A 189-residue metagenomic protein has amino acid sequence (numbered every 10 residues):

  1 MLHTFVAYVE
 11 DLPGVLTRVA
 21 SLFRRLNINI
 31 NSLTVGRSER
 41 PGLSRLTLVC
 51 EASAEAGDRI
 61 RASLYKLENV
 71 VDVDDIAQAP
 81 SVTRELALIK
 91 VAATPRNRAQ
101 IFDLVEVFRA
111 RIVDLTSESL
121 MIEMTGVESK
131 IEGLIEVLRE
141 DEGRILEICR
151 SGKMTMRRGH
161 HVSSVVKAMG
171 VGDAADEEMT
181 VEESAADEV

Functional and structural regions predicted by a protein language model:
M1-T4, Y8-R45, V49-V189: Long, contiguous binding/interaction regions
